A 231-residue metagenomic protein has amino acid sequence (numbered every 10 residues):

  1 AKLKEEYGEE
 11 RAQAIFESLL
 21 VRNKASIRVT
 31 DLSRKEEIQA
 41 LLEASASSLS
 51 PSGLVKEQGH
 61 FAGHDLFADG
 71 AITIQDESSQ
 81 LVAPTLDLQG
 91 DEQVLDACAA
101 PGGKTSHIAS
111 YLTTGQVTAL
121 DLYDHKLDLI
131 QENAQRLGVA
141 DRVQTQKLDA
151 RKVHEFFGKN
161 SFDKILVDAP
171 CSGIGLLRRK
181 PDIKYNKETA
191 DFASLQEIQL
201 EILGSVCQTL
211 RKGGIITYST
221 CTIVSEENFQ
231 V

Functional and structural regions predicted by a protein language model:
A1-V231: S-adenosylmethionine
